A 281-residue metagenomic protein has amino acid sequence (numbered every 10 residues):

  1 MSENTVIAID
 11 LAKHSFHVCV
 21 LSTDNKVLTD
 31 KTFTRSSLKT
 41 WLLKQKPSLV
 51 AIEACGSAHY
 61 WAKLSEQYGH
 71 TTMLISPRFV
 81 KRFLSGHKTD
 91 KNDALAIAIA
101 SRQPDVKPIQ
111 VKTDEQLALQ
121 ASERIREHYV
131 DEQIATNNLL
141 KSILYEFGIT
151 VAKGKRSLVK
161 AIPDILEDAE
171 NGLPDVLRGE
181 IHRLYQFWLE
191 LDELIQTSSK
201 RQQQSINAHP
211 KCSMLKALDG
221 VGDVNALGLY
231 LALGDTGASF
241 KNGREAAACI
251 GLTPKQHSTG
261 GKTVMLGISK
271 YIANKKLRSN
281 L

Functional and structural regions predicted by a protein language model:
E3-L21, I97: Gly/Thr-rich phosphate-binding beta-strand-loop-beta motif of the actin/hexokinase/Hsp70
D24-S48: Nucleic-acid-processing active sites and adjacent nucleic-acid-binding tracks, predominantly divalent metal-dependent
S37, Y60-L64, L139: Phosphate- and divalent-cation-binding pockets in alpha/beta enzyme and binding domains that engage nucleotide-derived
L43-K81: Conserved DEDDh/DEDDy metal-dependent 3′-5′ exonuclease domain
S65-T72, K88-K91, G148-K153: A short alpha->loop->secondary-structure connector
M73-Q110, D114-A121, I162, G260-I272: Short alpha-helix plus adjacent loop in nuclease-associated cores
R124-M214: Glycine-rich, often acidic, oxyanion-interacting loops/wings at catalytic, nucleic-acid, or phospho-protein interfaces
M214-A217, D223, L227-L281: Phosphate-backbone recognition surface of nucleic-acid-processing proteins
